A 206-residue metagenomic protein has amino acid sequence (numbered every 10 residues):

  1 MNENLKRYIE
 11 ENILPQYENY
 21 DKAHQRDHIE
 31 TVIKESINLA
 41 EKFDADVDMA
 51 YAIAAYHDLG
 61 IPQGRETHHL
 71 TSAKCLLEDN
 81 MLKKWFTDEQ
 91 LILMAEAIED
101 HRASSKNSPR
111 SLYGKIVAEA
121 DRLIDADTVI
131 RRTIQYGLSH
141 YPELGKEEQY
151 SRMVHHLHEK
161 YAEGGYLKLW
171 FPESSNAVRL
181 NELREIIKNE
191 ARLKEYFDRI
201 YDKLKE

Functional and structural regions predicted by a protein language model:
M1-P15: Short alpha-helical hairpin
Q16-Y20, A40, D58-Q63, N80 (+2 more regions): Short amphipathic alpha-helical interaction patches enriched in hydrophobic/aromatic residues with interspersed Lys/Arg
E18-F43, Y56, K106-E206: Divalent metal-dependent phosphate-bond-processing catalytic cores, especially two-metal-ion Mg2+/Mn2+ enzymes that act
R26, E30-I33, Y51, D88-E99: Short, well-structured alpha-helical segments
V32-I33, T67-L82: An active-site-proximal "capping" alpha-helix that borders the catalytic cofactor pocket
D44, W85-F86: Flexible helix-coil transition and linker loops at the boundaries of alpha-helical arrays
D46-G64, H68, S72, L93-R102: His-Asp-centered metal-binding catalytic motifs of divalent-metal-dependent phosphohydrolases/nucleases
